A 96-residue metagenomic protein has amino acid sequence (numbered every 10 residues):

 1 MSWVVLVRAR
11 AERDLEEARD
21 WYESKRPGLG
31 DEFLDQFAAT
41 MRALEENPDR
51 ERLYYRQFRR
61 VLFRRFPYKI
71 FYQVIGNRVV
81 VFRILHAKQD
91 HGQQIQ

Functional and structural regions predicted by a protein language model:
M1, Y68-K69, Q73-Q96: Enriched for short, Lys/Arg-rich terminal
M1-L34, Q96: Arg/Lys-rich, positively charged N-terminal/basic patches that mediate binding to nucleic acids
D20, P27, R42, E46-D49 (+2 more regions): Generic structural signal for secondary-structure transition and capping sites
S24, G30-E32, R52, V79 (+1 more regions): Solvent-exposed interaction patches of small proteins and small membrane subunits
A39, E46-R78: Basic/aromatic recognition patch in beta-strand/loop cores that engages polyanionic ligands
